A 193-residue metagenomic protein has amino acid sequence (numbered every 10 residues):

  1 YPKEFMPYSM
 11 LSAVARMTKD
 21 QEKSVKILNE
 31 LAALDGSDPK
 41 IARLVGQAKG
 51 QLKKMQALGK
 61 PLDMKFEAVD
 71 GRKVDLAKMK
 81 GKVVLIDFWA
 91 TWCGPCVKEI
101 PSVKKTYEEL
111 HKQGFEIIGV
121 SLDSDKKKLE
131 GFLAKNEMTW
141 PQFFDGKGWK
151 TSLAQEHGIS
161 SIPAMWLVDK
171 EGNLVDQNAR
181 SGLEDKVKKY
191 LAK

Functional and structural regions predicted by a protein language model:
Y1, D35-D38, Y107: Alpha-helical junction/boundary sensor with strong preference for TPR arrays
Y1-S9, K40-I41: Generic helix N-cap/helix-start motif at coil->alpha-helix transitions
L11-A15: Conserved small-residue packing positions in alpha-helical repeats and bundles
R16-E67, A77-M79, G131-A134: N-proximal helix/coil linker or "cap" segments that precede and/or mark the start of modular domains
K65-V84, A179: A short beta-strand-turn-helix
F88-K105: Conserved redox-active cysteine motifs that mediate thiol-disulfide chemistry, especially di-cysteine Cys-X(1-2)-Cys
Q113-K128, M138-W149: Thiol-based oxidoreductase modules, predominantly thioredoxin-like and allied folds used for disulfide exchange
A134-M138, D145-L191: Thiol/disulfide oxidoreductase modules built on the thioredoxin-like
